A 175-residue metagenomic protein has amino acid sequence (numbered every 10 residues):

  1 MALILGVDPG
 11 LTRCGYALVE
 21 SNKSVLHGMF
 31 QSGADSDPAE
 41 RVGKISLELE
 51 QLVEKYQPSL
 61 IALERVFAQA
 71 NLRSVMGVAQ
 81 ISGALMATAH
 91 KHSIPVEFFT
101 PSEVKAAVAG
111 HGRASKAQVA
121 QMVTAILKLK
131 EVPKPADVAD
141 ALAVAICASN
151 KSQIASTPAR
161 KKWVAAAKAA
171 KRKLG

Functional and structural regions predicted by a protein language model:
M1-G175: Phosphate- and other anionic-substrate recognition elements at nucleic-acid/protein interfaces
